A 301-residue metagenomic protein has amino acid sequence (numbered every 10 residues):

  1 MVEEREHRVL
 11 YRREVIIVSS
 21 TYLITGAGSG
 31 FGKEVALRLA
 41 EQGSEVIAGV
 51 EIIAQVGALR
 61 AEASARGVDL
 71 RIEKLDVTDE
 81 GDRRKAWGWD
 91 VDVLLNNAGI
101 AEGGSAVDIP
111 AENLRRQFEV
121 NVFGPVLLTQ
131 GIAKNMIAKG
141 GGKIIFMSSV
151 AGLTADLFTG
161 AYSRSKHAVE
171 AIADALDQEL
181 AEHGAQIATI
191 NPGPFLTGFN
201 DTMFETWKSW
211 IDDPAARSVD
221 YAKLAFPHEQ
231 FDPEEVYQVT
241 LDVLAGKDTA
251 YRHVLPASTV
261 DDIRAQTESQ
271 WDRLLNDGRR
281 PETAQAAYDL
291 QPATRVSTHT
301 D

Functional and structural regions predicted by a protein language model:
G28-S29: Conserved glycine-rich cofactor-binding loop
N97-E102: Conserved NAD(P)H cofactor-binding loop of Rossmann-fold oxidoreductase domains
S105-A106, N113-R115: Substrate-binding pocket helix/loop in short-chain dehydrogenase/reductase
T129, S165-A168: Active-site helix of classical SDR
T129-Q130, D174: A short, exposed helix-loop element centered on a Lys and neighboring polar residues
S149: Residue(s) in the substrate-gating loop at a strand-loop-helix junction that position the organic substrate next
E182-A250: SDR active-site lid
